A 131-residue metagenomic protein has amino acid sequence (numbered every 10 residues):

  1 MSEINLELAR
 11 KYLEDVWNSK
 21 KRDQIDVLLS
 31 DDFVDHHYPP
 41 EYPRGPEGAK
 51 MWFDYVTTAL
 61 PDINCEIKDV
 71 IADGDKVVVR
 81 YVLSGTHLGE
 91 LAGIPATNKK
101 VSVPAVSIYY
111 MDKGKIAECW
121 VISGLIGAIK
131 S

Functional and structural regions predicted by a protein language model:
M1-S131: C-terminal and inter-domain tail/linker signature
